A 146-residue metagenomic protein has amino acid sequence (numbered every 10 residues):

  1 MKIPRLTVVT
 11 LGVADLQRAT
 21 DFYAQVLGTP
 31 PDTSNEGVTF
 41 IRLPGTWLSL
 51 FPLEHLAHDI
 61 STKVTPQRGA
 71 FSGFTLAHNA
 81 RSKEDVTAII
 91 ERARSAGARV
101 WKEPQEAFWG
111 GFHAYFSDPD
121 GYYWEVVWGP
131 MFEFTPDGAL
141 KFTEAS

Functional and structural regions predicted by a protein language model:
M1-T20, G73-H78, P130-S146: N-terminal beta-strand motif that seeds the catalytic metal site of vicinal oxygen chelate
K2, I90-S146: Vicinal oxygen chelate
R5-A14, T39-R42, K63-R92, F112-S117: Vicinal oxygen chelate
T10-A57: Core segments of cupin and vicinal oxygen chelate
T20-D21, H58, T87, K102 (+1 more regions): Alpha-helical elements of the RecA-like P-loop NTPase motor core of helicases
T33-N35, A80, F108, D120: Short loop/turn positions at the edges of beta-strands in beta-sheet-rich folds
S49-L50, P66-Q67, D120: Short, hinge-like loop/turn segments at secondary-structure boundaries
A57-K63, E133-P136: A short, acidic/glycine-rich surface segment
